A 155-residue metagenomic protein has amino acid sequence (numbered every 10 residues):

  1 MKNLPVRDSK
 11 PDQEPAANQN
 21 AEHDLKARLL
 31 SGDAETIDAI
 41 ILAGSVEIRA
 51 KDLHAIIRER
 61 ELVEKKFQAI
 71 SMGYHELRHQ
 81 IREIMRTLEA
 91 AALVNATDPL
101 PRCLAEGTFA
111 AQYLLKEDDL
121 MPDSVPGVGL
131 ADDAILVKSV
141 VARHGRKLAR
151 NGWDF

Functional and structural regions predicted by a protein language model:
M1-T108, K138, A142-F155: Terminal, membrane-proximal amphipathic helices and intrinsically disordered targeting/regulatory segments
P101-L136: Membrane-inserting effector segments that mediate pore formation, membrane fusion, or transient membrane insertion
